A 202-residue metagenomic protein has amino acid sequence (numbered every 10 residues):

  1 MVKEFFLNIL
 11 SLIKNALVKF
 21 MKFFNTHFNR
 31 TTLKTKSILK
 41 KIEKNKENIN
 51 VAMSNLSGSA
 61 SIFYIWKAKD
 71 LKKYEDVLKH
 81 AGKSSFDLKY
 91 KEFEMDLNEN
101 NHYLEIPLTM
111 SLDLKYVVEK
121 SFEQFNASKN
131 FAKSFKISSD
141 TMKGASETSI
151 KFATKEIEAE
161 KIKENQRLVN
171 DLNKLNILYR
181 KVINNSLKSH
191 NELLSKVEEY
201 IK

Functional and structural regions predicted by a protein language model:
E4-K19, F23-R30, K34: Low-complexity, intrinsically disordered, cysteine-poor segments enriched in small/polar and charged residues
K36-K202: Long, low-complexity or tandemly repetitive, helically biased scaffold regions used for multimeric assembly/adhesion
